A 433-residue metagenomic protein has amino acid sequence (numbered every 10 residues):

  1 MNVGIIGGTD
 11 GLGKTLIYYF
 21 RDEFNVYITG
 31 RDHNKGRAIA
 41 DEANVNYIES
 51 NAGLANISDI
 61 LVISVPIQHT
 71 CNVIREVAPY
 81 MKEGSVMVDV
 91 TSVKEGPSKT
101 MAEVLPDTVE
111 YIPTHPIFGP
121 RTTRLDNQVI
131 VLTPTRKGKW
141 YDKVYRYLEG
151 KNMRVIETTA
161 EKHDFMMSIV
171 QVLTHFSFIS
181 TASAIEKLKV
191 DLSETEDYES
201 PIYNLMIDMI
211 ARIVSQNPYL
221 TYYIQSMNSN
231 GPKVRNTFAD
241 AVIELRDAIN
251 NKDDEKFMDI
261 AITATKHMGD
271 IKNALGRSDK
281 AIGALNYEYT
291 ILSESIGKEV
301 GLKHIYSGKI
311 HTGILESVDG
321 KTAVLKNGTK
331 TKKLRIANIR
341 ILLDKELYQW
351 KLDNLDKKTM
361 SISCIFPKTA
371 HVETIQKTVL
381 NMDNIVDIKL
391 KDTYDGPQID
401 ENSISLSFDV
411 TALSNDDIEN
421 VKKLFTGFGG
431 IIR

Functional and structural regions predicted by a protein language model:
M1, Y348-R433: A carboxyl-terminal module marker
M1-N44: NAD(P)+-binding Rossmann beta1-loop-alpha1 motif at the extreme N-terminus of oxidoreductases
G53-T100: Rossmann-fold NAD(P) dinucleotide-binding segment
K94, M101-A160, D164-M167: Rossmann-fold dinucleotide-binding core
H163-L188, E196-I207, A211-V214: Active-site-proximal catalytic alpha-helix in oxidoreductases
E194-L275: Interdomain hinge/lid region at the active-site interface of Rossmann-like NAD(P)-dependent oxidoreductases
K309-V318: Short beta-strand-centered aromatic/proline hotspots
K321-F366: C-terminal, non-catalytic macromolecule-binding modules
